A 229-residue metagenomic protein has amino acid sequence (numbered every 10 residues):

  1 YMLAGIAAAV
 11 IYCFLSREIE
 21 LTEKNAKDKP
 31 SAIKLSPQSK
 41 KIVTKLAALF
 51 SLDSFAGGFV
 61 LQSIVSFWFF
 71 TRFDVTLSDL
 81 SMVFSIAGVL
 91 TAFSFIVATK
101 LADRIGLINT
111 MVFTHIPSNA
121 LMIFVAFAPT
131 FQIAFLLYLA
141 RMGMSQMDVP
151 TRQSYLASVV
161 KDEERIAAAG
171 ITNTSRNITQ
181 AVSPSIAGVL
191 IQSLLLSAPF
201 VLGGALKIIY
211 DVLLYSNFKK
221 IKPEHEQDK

Functional and structural regions predicted by a protein language model:
M2-E23, Y210-F218: C-terminal membrane-cytosol helix-exit motif in multi-pass small-molecule transporters
L15-S54, T71: Juxtamembrane intracellular "pre-TM" segments in multi-pass secondary transporters
S63-L80: Short amphipathic helix-loop junctions that connect adjacent transmembrane helices in Major Facilitator Superfamily/SLC
L77-S78, D162-T172: Loop-to-transmembrane helix entry/capping segments in MFS-fold secondary transporters and related SLC/MFSD carriers
S94-L107, I191: Helix-to-loop junctions at the C-terminal end of transmembrane segments in multipass secondary transporters
N109-F124, G204: Structural signature of the two symmetry-related core transmembrane helices
A126-Y138: Helix-loop junctions at membrane interfaces in 12-TM secondary transporters
M147-V160: Intracellular juxtamembrane helix-capping segments at the cytosolic ends of symmetry-related transmembrane helices
